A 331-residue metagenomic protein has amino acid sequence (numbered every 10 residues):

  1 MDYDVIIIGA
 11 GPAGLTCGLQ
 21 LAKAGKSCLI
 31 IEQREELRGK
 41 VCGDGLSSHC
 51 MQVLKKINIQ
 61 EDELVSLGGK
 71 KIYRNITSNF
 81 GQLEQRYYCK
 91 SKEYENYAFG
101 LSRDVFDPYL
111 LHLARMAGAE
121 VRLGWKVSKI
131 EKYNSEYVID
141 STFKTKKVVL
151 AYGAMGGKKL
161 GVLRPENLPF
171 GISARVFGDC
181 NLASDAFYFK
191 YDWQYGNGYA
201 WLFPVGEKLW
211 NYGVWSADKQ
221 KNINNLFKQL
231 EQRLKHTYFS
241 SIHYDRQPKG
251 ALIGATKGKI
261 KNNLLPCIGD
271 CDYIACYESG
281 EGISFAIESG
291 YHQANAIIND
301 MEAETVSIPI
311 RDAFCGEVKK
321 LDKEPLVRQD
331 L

Functional and structural regions predicted by a protein language model:
M1-V5: Extreme N-terminal starter segment of soluble prokaryotic enzymes
I6, A10, A22-C42: Glycine-rich FAD pyrophosphate-binding loop
I8, L150-A151, C267: Redox-cofactor binding/interface segments in oxidoreductases and associated redox assembly factors
G14-L15: N-terminal Rossmann-fold NAD(P) dinucleotide-binding loop
S47-Y109: A conserved beta-strand/loop capping segment in the N-terminal third of enzymes that catalyze redox or closely related
H112-Y238: Predominantly flavin-linked oxidoreductase catalytic cores and closely associated redox partners
Q220-I298, E302: FAD/FMN-dependent oxidoreductases across multiple families
N295-L331: Active-site-proximal substrate-binding core of FAD-dependent oxidoreductases
